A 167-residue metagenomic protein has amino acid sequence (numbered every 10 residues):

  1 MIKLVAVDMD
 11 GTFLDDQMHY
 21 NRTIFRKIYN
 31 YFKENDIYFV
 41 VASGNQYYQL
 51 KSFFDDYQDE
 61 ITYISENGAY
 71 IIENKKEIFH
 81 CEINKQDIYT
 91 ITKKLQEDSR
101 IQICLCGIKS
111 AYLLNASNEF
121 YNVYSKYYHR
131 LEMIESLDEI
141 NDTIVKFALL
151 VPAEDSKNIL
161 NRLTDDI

Functional and structural regions predicted by a protein language model:
I2, Q58-E60, I144: Core-facing hydrophobic residues within beta-strands of well-ordered domains
K3-M18: Asp-based phosphoryl-transfer active-site loop
V7-D8, Y70-E73, I140: Short, basic/glycine-rich phosphate-binding loops at helix/coil junctions that contact nucleotide phosphates
L14-D16, I78-F79, K146: Short, contiguous strand/loop micro-motifs
M18, E82-K85, L149: Conserved beta-strand/loop elements of the cytosolic catalytic core of P-type E1-E2 ATPases, chiefly in the P-domain
H19, G44, L150-E154: Short, surface-exposed acidic/glycine-rich loop or hinge patches that mediate macromolecular interfaces
T23-F120: Active-site phosphate-binding/coordination module
R100-I167: Conserved acidic, metal-coordinating active-site core of Asp-based, Mg2+-dependent phosphoryl-transfer enzymes
